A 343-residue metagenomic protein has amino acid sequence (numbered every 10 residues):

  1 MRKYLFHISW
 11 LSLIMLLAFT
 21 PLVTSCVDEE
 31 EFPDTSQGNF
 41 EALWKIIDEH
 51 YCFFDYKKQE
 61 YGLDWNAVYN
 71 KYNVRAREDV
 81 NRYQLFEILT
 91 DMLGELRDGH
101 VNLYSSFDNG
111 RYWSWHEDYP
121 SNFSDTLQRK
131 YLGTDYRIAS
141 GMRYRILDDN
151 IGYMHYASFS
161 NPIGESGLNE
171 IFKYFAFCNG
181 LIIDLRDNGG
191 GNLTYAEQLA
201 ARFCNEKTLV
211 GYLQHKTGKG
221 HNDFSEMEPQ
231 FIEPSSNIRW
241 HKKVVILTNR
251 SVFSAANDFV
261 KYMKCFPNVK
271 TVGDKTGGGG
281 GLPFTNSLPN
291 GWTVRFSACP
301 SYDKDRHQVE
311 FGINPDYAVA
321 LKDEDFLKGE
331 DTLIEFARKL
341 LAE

Functional and structural regions predicted by a protein language model:
M1-P33: Bacterial Sec-dependent N-terminal signal peptides
K3, A67, T126-R129, K328 (+1 more regions): Polar/charged alpha-helical tracts
S9-L13, N169, G191, D258: Hydrophobic alpha-helical segments, principally membrane-spanning helices and signal/leader peptides
S9-S12, A139-S140, G281: Short beta-strand-initiation
A18, K173, S236-R239: Structural motif
S25-H215, N222-P229, K243: Flexible, low-complexity junctional segments that flank or bridge functional domains
V27-D48, Y83, G189-E343: C-terminal "post-core" interaction segments
